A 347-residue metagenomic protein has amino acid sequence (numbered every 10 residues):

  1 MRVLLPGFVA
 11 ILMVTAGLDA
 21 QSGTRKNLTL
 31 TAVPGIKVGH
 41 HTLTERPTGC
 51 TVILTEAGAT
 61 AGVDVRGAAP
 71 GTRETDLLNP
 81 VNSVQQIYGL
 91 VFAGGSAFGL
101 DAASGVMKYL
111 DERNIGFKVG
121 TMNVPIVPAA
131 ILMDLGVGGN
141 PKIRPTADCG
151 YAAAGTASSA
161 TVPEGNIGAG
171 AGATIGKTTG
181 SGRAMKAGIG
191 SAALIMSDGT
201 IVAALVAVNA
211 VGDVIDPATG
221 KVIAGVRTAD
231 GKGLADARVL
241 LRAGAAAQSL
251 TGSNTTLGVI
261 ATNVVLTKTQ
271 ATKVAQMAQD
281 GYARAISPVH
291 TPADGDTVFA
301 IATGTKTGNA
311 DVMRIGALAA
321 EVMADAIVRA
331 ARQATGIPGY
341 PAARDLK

Functional and structural regions predicted by a protein language model:
M1-L4: Positively charged n-region of N-terminal signal peptides that target proteins for export
P6-A16: Bacterial N-terminal signal peptides
D19: Basic, ligand-binding patches in group-transfer machinery, especially extracytoplasmic/periplasmic segments
S22-A97, D101, E112-K347: A structural signal for small-residue-enriched, beta-sheet-centric alpha/beta enzyme cores and oligomeric scaffold folds
